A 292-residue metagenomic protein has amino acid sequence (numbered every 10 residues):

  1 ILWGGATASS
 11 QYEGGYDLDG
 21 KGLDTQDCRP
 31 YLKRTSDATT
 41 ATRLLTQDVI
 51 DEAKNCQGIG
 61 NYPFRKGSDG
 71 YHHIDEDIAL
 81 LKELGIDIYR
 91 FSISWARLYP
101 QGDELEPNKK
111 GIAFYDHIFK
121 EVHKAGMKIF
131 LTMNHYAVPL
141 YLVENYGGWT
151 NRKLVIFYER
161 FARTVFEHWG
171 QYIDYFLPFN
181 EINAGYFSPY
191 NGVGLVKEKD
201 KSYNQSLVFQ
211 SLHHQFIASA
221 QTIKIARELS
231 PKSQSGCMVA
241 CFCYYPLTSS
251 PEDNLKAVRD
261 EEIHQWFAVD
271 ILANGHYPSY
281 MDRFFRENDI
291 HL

Functional and structural regions predicted by a protein language model:
I1-I78, K82-D87, Y99-L292: Non-catalytic scaffold segments within catalytic domains of secreted glycoside hydrolases
I93-L98: Active-site gating/metal-coordination segments in enzymes
